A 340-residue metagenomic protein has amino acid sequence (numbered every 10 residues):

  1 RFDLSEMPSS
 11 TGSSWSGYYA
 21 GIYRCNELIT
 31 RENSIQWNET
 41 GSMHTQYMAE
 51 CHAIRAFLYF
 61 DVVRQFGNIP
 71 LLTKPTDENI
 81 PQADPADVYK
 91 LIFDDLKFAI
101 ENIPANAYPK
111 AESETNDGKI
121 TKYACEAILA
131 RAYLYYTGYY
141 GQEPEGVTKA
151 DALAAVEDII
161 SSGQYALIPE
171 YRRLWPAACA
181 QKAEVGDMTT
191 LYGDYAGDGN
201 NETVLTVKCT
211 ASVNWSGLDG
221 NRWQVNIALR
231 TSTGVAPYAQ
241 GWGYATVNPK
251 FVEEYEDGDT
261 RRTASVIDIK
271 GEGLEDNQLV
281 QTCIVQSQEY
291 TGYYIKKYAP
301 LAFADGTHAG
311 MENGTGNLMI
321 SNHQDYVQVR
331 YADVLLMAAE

Functional and structural regions predicted by a protein language model:
R1, K97-F98, I103, K119-Q286: An aromatic- and glycine-enriched ligand-binding surface/loop that stacks and positions planar moieties
R1-F66, D77-K90, L96-A111, A299-Y326 (+1 more regions): Conserved, well-structured interaction surfaces
F2-M7, P249-R330: Flexible, polar/acidic helix-loop-strand segments at domain edges
C25, A56, I92, A130 (+3 more regions): Conserved structural-core and active-site-/substrate-pathway-adjacent residues in large, well-folded domains of enzymes
M48, R55, L129-R131, Y136 (+2 more regions): Structural register within alpha-helical repeat arrays
N68-A86, Y139-A150: Short coil/linker segments at helix-helix boundaries
N200-E202, Q324, Y331, L336: Active-site lining segments that contact anionic ligands and/or coordinate catalytic metals
